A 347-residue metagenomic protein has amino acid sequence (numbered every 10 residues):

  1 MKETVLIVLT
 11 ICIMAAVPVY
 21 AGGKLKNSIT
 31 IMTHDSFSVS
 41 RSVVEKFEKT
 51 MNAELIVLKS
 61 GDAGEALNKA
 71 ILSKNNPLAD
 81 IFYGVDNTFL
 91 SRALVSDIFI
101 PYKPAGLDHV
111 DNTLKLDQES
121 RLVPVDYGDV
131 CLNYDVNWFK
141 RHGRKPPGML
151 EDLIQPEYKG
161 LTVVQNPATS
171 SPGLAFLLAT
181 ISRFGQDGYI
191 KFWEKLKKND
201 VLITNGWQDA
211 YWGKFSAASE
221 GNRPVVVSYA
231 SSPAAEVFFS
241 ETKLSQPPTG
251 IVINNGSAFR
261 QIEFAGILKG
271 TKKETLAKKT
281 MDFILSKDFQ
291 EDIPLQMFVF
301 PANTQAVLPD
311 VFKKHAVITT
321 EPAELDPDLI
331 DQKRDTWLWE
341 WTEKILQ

Functional and structural regions predicted by a protein language model:
M1-S28: Short, low-complexity disordered leader/linker segments with a strong preference for bacterial N-terminal type II
A21, P77-F82, I100-V136, E151 (+1 more regions): A structural signal for short loop-to-beta-strand junctions that line the ligand-binding cleft of periplasmic/secreted
A21-R92: Early extracytoplasmic/lumenal segment of secretory-pathway proteins
N87-I98, D117-K145, G173-R183, R260-G266: Periplasmic solute-binding protein
I100-D108, L122-V123, E151-I154, A230 (+2 more regions): Short beta-strand->loop
A175-V252, G256-S257: Ligand-binding pocket segment of bilobal, Venus flytrap-like solute-binding proteins
E263-E324: Mature extracytoplasmic/periplasmic domains
D310-Q347: Extracellular/periplasmic bilobal clamshell ligand-binding domains
